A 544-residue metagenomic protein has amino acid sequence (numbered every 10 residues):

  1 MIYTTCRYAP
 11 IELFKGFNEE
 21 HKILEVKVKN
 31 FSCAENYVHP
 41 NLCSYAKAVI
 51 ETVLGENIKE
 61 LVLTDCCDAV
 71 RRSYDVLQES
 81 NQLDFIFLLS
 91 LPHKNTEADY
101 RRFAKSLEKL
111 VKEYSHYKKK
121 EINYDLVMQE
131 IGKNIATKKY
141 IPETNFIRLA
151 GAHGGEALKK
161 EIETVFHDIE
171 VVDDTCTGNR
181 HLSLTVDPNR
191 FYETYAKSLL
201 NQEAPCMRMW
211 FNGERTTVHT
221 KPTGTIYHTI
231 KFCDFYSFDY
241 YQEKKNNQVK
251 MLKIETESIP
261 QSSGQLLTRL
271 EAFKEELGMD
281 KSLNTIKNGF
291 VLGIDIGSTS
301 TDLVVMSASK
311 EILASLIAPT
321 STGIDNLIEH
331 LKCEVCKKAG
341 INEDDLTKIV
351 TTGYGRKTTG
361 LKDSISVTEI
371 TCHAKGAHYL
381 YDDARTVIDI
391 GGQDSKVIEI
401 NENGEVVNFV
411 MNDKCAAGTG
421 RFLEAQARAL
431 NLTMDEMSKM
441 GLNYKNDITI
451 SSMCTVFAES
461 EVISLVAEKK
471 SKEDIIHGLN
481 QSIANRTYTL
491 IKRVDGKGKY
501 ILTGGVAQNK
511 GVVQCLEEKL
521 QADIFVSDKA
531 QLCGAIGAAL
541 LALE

Functional and structural regions predicted by a protein language model:
M1-V291, S309-E311, S321, I328 (+1 more regions): An N-terminal assembly and electron-transfer interface module characteristic of large anaerobic redox and radical
Q248-E257, S366-I370, E517-I536: Conserved phosphate-binding/catalytic loops in two-lobed NTP-binding clefts
I286-S309, A384-G404: Gly/Thr-rich phosphate-binding beta-strand-loop-beta motif of the actin/hexokinase/Hsp70
I294-E334, V406-C415: Short glycine-rich, Thr/Ser-proximal phosphate-binding strand/loop in the N-terminal lobe of ATP-dependent enzymes
L316, T320-I324, E402-L442, N446 (+1 more regions): Glycine-rich phosphate-binding loop plus the immediately following alpha-helix
Y354-G355, K492, G496-K519, A530-G534: Glycine-rich phosphate-binding loops at beta-strand->alpha-helix junctions
K375, L423-E424, S527-E544: Glycine-rich phosphate-binding/hydrolytic loop that grips phosphoryl groups
A458-I491, Q531: Adenine-nucleotide phosphate-binding core of ATP-dependent small-molecule kinases
